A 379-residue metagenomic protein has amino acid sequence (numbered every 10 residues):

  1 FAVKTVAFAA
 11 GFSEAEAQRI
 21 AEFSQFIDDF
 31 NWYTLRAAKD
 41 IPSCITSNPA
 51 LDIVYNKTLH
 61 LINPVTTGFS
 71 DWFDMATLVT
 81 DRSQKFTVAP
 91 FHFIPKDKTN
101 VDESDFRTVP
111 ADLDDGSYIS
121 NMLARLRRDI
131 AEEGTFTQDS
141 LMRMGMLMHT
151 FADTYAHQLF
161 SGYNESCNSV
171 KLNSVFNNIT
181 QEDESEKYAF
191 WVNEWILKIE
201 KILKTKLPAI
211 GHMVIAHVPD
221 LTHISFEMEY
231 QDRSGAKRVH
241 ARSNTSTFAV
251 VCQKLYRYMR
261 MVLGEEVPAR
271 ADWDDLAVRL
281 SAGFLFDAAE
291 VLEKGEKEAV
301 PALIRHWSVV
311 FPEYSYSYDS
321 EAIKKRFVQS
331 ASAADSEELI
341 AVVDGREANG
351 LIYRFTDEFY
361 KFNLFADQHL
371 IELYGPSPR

Functional and structural regions predicted by a protein language model:
F1-D139, F160-T245, A249, V262 (+1 more regions): N-terminal, motif-rich segments that launch catalysis or mediate targeting to/interaction with membranes, typified by
M142-S161: Active-site alpha-helical segments that house and flank conserved acidic catalytic motifs for diphosphate chemistry
V250-K254: Long, compositionally biased low-complexity segments
Y256-R260: Alpha-helical repeat scaffolds in large eukaryotic proteins
V267-D272: Long, well-ordered mid-to-C-terminal structural blocks that present hydrophobic/aromatic surfaces
